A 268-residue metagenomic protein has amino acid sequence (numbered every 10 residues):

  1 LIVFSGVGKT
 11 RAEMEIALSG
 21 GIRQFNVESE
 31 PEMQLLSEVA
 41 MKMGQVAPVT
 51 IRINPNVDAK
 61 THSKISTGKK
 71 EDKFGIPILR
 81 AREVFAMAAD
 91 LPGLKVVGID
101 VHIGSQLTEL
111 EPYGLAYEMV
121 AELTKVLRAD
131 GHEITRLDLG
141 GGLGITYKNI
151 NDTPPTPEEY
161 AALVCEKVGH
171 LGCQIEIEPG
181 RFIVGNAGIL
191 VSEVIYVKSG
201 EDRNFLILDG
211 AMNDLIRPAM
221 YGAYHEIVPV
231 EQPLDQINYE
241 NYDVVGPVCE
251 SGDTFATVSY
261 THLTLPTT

Functional and structural regions predicted by a protein language model:
L1-R136, I145: Active-site-proximal beta-alpha core segment in soluble small-molecule metabolic enzymes
V57-T61, I134-N151, E176-I177, R181-G188 (+2 more regions): Flexible glycine/acidic-rich beta-alpha junction loops that bind and position SAM and/or redox cofactors in anaerobic
E109-A116, T146-E159, G185-Y196, S259-Y260: Short glycine/threonine-rich loop-to-helix capping motif typified by GTGT followed within a few residues by an Asp-Pro
A116-G172: Acidic, glycine-rich loop-and-beta core segments that form the ion-binding/anion-interacting portion of active sites
L163, L171-L263: Charged (often Lys/Glu-rich) extended helix/loop segments that serve as interaction or gating elements
T264-T268: A short, hydrophobic C-terminal helix/tail in secreted or cell-surface proteins
